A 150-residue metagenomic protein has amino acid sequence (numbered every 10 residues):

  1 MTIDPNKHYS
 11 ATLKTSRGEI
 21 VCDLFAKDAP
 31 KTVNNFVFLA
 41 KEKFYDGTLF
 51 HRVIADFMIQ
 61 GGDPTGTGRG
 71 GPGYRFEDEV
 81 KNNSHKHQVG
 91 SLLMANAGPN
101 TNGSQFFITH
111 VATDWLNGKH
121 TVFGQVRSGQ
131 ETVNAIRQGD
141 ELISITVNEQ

Functional and structural regions predicted by a protein language model:
M1-Q150: Cyclophilin-like peptidyl-prolyl cis-trans isomerases
